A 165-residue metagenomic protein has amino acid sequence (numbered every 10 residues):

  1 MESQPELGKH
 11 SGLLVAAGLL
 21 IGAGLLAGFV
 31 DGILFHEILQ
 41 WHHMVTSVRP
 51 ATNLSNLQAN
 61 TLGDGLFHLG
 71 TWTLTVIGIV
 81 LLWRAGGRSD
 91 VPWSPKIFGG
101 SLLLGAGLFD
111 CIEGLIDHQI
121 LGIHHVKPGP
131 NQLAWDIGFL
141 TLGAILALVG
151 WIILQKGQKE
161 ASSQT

Functional and structural regions predicted by a protein language model:
M1-S11: Short, Lys/Arg-rich, polar N-terminal cytosolic tail immediately upstream of the first transmembrane signal-anchor
K9-L25, D90-G107: Interfacial segments of alpha-helical transmembrane regions
L25-I38: Alpha-helical transmembrane segments of multi-pass membrane proteins
F35-V45, G114-A134: Interfacial helix-loop-helix junctions of multi-pass membrane proteins
H42-A59: Perimembrane loop-to-helix junctions flanking transmembrane segments
N56-I77, N131-V149: Membrane-interface loop-to-helix entry segments
V80-L104, E160-T165: Cytoplasmic juxtamembrane regions at transmembrane-helix boundaries
A106-G114: Mid-bilayer segments of alpha-helical transmembrane spans in multi-pass integral membrane proteins that mediate
